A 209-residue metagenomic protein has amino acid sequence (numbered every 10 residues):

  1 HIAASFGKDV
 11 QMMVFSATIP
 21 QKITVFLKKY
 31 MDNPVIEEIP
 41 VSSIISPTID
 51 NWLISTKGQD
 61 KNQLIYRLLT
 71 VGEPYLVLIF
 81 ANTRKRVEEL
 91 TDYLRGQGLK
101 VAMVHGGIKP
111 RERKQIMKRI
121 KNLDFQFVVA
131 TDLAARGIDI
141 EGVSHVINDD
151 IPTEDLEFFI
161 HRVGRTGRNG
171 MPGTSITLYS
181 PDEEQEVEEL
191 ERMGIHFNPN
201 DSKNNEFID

Functional and structural regions predicted by a protein language model:
H1-D209: Conserved helicase RecA-like core
